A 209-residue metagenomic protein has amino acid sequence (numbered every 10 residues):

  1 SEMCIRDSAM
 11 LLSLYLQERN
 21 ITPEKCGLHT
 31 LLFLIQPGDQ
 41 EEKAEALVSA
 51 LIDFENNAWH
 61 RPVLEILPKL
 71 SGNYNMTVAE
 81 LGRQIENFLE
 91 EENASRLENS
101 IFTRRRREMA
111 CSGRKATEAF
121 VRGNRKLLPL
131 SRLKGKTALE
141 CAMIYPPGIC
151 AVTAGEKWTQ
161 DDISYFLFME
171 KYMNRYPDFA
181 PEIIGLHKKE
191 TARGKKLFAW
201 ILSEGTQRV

Functional and structural regions predicted by a protein language model:
E2-I5: Short, small-residue-biased leader/transition segments that mark boundaries at the very start of proteins
L11, Y15-E18, T22-V209: PLP-dependent enzyme catalytic core of the Aspartate aminotransferase-like
